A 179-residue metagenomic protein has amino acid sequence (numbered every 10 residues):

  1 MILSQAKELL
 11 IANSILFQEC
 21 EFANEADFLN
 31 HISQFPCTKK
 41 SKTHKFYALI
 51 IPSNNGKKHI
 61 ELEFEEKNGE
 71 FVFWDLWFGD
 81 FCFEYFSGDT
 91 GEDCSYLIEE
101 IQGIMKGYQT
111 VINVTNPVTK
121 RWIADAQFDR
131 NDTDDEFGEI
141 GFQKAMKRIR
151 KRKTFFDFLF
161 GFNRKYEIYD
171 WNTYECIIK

Functional and structural regions predicted by a protein language model:
M1-F46, D134-K179: Negatively charged, low-complexity tracts enriched in Asp/Glu with abundant Ser/Thr
A6, L10, F17, L49 (+3 more regions): Hydrophobic beta-strand residues in large extracellular and virion-surface proteins
S41, P52-S53, N116, R130: Acidic surface patches and DE-rich sequence motifs
T43-H44, G69-V72, V118-W122: A short, compositionally biased
A48-Y96, G138-K179: Intrinsically disordered, low-complexity regulatory segments enriched in Ser/Thr/Pro and charged residues
E66-V72, K106-G107, N131-D132: Short, solvent-exposed coil/turn segments at beta-strand boundaries
I101-T115: Acidic, metal/cofactor-coordinating or nucleic-acid-engaging core segments within structured domains
T119-T133: Short, structured protein-protein interaction patches enriched in aromatics and acidic/basic residues, typified by
